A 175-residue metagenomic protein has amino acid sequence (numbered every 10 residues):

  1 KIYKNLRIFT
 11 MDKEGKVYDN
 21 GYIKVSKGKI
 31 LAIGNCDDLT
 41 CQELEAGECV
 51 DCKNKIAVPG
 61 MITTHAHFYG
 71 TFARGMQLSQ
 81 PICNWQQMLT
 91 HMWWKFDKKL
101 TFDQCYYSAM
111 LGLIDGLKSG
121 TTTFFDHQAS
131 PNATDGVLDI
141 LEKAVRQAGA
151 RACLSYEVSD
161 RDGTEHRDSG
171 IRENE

Functional and structural regions predicted by a protein language model:
K1-K4, C41-M88, M110, L117-K118: Replace "His-x-His-based motif
K1-Q42, K55-I56: N-terminal metal-binding scaffold of metallo-dependent hydrolase/deaminase domains
M11, H67, A129: Flexible loop residues that form catalytic and substrate-binding hotspots at small-molecule/glycan-binding clefts
K27, C41, C49-C52, K95-K98 (+4 more regions): Domain-wide signal for the mature, well-folded portions of proteins, strongly enriched in nucleus-encoded organellar
G60-T64, F124-D126, A152-Y156: Hydrophobic faces of well-ordered beta-strands that scaffold small-molecule active sites in alpha/beta enzyme cores
F72-C105, D162-G163: Active-site gating loops and adjacent loop-to-helix segments of metal-dependent hydrolytic enzymes
W94-N132: Hydrophobic alpha-helical hairpins/lids featuring a short glycine-rich hinge
Q128, A133-E175: Metal-coordinating catalytic core of metallo-dependent amide/deamination hydrolases
